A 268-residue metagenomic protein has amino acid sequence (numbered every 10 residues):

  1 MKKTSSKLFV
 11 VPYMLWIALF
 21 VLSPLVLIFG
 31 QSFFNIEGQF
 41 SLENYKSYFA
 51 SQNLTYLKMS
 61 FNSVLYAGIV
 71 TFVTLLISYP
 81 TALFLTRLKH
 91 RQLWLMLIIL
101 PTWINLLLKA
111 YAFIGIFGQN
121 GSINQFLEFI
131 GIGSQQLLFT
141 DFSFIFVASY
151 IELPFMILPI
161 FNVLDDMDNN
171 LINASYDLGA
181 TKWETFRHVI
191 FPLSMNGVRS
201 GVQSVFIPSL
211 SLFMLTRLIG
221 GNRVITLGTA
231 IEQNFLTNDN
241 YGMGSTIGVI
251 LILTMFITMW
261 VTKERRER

Functional and structural regions predicted by a protein language model:
K2-I36, Q52-D165, F191-L193, G197-F213 (+2 more regions): Membrane-water interface segments at the C-terminal ends of transmembrane alpha-helices in multi-pass inner-membrane
E37-S47, N222-N234: Short hydrophobic, aromatic-rich alpha-helical segments embedded in or entering the lipid bilayer of multi-pass
G38-S41, N120, V163-N173, K182-E184 (+4 more regions): Transmembrane helix boundary and interhelical loop/hinge segments in multi-pass membrane proteins
E43, S47-A50, L95, Q125-F129 (+4 more regions): Short amphipathic alpha-helical coupling elements at transmembrane boundaries
G133, T181-K182: Short coil/turn motifs that cap or connect alpha-helices
L178-G179, P192: Glycine/proline-centered hinge or cleavage motifs at structural transition points of membrane proteins
